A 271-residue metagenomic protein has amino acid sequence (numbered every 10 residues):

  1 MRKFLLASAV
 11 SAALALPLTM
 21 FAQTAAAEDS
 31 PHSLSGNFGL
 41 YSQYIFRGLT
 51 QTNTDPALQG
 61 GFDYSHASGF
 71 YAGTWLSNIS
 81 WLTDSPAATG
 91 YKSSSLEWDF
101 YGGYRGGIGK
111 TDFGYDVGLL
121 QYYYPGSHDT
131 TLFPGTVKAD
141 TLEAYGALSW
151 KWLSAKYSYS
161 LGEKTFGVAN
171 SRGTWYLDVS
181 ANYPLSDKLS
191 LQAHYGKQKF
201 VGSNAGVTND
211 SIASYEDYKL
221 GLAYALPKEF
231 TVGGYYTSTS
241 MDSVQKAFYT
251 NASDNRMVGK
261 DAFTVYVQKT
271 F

Functional and structural regions predicted by a protein language model:
Q23-S80, A262, Q268: Short glycine/proline- and aromatic-enriched beta-strand/turn motifs that initiate or cap beta-hairpins
H32, T54-L58, S94-W98, F113 (+5 more regions): Residues that define the transmembrane beta-barrel architecture of outer-membrane proteins
L40-F46, H66, L76-S80, G106 (+6 more regions): Transmembrane beta-strands of outer-membrane beta-barrel pores
T50, F70-K138, G206, D254-N255: Surface-exposed loop and membrane-interface regions of Gram-negative outer-membrane beta-barrel proteins
G61-D63, Y101-G103, G118, Y145-A147 (+3 more regions): Outer-membrane beta-barrel architecture
S68-T74, G109-Y115, W152-Y157, D187-A193 (+1 more regions): Repeated loop/turn-to-beta-strand initiation elements of outer-membrane beta-barrel proteins
V137-A213, A225, Y236-T237: Detector for outer-membrane/organellar transmembrane beta-barrel domains, recognizing the amphipathic beta-strand
L220, Y224-F230, Y236-S238, N255-F271: Outer-membrane beta-barrel "beta-signal"
